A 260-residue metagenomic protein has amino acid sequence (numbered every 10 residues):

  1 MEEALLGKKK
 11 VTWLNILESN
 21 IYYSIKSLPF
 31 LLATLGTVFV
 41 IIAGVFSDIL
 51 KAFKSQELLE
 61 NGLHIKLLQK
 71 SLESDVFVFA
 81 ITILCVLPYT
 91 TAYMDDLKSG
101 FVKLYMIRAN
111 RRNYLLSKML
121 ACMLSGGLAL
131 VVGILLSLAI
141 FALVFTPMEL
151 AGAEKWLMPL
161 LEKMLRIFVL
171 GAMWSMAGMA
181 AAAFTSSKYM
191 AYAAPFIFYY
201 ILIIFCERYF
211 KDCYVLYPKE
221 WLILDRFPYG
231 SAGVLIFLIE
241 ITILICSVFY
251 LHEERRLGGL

Functional and structural regions predicted by a protein language model:
M1-T37: Aromatic- and glycine-rich beta-strand/loop motifs that create alpha-glucan
G7-K10, I42-E73, Y189-L260: Terminal transmembrane helical anchor/hairpin motif
L28-P29, N110-R112, L116, W156 (+1 more regions): Membrane-helix interface segments
T34-G36, L115, A193-P195: Short hydrophobic alpha-helical segments that form membrane-spanning helices or hydrophobic packing faces of helical
V38-T91, L116-F184, W221-F237: Secretory targeting signals
T91-L124: Helix-loop-helix units of permease transmembrane domains in multi-pass membrane transporters, especially ABC
